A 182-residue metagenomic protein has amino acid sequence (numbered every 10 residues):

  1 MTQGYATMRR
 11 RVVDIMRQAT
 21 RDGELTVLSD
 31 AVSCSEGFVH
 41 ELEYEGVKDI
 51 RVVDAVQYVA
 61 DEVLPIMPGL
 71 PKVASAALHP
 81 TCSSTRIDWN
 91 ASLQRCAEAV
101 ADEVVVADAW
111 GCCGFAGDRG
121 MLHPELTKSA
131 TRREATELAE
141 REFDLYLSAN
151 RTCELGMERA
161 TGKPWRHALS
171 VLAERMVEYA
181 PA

Functional and structural regions predicted by a protein language model:
M1-A182: Iron-sulfur cluster-binding electron-transfer modules in prokaryotic oxidoreductases
